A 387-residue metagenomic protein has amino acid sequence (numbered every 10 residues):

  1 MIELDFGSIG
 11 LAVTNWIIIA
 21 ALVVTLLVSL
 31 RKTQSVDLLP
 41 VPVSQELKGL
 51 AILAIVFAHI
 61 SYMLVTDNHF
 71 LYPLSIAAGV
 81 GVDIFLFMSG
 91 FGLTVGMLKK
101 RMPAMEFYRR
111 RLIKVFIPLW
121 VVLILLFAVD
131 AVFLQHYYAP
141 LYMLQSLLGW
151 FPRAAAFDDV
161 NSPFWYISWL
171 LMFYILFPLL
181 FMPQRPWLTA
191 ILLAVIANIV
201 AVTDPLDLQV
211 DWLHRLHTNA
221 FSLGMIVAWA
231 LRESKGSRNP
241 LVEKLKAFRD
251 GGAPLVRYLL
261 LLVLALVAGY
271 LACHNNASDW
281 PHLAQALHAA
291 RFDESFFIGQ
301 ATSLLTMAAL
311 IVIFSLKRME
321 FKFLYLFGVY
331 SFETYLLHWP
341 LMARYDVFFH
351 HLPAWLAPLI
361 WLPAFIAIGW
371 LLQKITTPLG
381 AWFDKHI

Functional and structural regions predicted by a protein language model:
M1-I196, Y330, H350-I387: Membrane-cytosol interface segments of multi-pass membrane proteins, especially ER/Golgi lipid-handling enzymes
L4-I18, S44, K48, A54 (+4 more regions): Aromatic-enriched alpha-helical transmembrane segments of multi-pass intramembrane proteins
G7-L22, G79, F87, V122 (+1 more regions): Alpha-helical transmembrane segments of multi-pass integral membrane proteins
H59, L93, L126-D130, A201-V202 (+3 more regions): Structural signal for membrane-spanning alpha-helices in multi-pass inner-membrane proteins, emphasizing helix cores
Y62-L64, D130, L213, W229 (+1 more regions): Active-site environment of divalent metal-dependent phosphoester hydrolases
W169, L216-A220, T302-T306: Hydrophobic alpha-helical segments and helix-packing faces
